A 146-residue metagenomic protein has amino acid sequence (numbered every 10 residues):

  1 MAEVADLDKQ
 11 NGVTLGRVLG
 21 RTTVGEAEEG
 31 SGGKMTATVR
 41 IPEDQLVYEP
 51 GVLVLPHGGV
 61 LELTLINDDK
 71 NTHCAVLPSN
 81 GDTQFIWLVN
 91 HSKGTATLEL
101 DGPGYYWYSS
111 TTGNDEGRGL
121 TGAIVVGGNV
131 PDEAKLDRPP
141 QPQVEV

Functional and structural regions predicted by a protein language model:
M1-T38, L88-V146: Extracellular/periplasmic metallocenter environments
A5-Q10, E43, I66-D68: Intrinsic-disorder/low-complexity regions
E29-V60: N-terminal edge beta-strand
R40-D44, P56, I66, P78 (+3 more regions): A structural detector for beta-sheet-dominated domains
Q45, G59-L61, D69-N71, G81 (+3 more regions): Residues that cap or initiate secondary-structure elements
P50-L53, T83-L88, A96-L98: Beta-strand-rich interaction surfaces with strong enrichment in secreted/lumenal proteins
L55, L63, S110: Divalent metal-coordination and catalytic microenvironments
T64-S92, E116-I124: Histidine- and aromatic-enriched segments that form or immediately flank copper-ligand environments
